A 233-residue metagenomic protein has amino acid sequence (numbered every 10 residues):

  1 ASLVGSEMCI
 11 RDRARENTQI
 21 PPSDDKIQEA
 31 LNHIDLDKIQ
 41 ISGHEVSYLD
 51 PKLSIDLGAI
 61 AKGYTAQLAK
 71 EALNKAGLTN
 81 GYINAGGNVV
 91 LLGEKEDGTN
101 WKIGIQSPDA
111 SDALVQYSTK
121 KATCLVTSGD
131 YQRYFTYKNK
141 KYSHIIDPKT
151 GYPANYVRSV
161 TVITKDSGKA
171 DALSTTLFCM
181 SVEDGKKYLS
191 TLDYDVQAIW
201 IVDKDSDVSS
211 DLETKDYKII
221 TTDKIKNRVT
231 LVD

Functional and structural regions predicted by a protein language model:
A1-D233: Mature catalytic core of soluble alpha/beta enzymes
